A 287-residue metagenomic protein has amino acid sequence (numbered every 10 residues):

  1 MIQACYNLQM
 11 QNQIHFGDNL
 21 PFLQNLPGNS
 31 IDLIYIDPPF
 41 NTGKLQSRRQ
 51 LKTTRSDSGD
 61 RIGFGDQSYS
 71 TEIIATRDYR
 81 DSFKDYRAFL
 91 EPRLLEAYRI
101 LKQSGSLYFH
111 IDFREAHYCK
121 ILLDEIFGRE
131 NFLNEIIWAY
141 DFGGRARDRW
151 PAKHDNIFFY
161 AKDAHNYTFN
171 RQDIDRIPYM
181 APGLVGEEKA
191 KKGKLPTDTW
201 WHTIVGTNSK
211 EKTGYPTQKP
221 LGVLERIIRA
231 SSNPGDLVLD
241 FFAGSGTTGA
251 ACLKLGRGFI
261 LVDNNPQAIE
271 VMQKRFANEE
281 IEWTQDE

Functional and structural regions predicted by a protein language model:
I2-W283: Core catalytic lobe of class I
Q285-E287: Post-kinase regulatory C-tail/linker adjacent to protein kinase catalytic domains
